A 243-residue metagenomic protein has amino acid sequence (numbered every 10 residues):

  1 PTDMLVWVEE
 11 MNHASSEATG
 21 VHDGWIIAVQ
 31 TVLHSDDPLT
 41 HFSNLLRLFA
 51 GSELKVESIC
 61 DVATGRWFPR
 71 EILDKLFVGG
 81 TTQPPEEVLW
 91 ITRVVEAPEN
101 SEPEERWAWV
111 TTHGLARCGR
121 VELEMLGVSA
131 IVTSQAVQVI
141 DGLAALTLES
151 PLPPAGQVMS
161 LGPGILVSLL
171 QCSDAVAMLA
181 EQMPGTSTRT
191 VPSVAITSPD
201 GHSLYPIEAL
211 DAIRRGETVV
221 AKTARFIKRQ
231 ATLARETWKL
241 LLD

Functional and structural regions predicted by a protein language model:
P1-W109: Internal, hydrophobic cores of structured domains that mediate oligomerization or house catalytic pockets within large
R47, G51, Q138-L146, L240: Charged/polar, solvent-exposed surface patches and flexible loops
W67-F226, Q230: Aromatic/basic-lined ligand-recognition segments that form π-stacking hydrophobic pockets flanked by Lys/Arg to engage
H202, R235-L242: Ligand/cofactor-recognition surfaces for anionic moieties
